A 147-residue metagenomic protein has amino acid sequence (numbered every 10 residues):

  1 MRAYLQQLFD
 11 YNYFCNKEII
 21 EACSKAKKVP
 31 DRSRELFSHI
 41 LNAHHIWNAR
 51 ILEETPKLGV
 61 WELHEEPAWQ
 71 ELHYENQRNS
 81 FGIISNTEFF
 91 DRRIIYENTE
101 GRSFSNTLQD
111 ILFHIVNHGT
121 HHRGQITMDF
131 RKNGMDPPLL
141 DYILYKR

Functional and structural regions predicted by a protein language model:
Q6-E62, R102-R147: Short, contiguous alpha-helical
P56-I94: Helix-adjacent hinge/juxtasegments
Y96-N98: A short, surface-exposed loop/turn module that caps and links secondary-structure elements
